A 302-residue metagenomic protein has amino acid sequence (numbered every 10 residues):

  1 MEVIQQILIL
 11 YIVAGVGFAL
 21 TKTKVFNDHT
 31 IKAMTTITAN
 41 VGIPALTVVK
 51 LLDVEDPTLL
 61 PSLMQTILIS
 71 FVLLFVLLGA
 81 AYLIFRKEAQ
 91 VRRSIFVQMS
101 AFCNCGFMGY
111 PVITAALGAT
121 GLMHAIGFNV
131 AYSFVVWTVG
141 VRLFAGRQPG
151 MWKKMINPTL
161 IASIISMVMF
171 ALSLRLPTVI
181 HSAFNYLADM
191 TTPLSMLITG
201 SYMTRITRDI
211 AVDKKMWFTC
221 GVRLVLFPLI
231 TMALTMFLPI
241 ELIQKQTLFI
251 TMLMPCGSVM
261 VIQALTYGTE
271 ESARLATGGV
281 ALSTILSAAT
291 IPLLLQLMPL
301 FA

Functional and structural regions predicted by a protein language model:
M1-A302: Alpha-helical transmembrane segments of multi-pass small-molecule/ion transporters
